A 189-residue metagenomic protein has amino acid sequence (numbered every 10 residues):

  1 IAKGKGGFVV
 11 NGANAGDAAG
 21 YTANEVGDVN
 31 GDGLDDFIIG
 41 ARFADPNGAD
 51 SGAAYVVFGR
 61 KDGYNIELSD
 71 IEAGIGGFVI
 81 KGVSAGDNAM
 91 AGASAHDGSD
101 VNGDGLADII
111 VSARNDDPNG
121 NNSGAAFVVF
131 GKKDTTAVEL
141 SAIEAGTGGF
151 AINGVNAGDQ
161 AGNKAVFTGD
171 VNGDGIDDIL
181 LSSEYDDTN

Functional and structural regions predicted by a protein language model:
I1-N189: Conserved beta-strand/short-helix segments that make up beta-rich extracellular adhesion/recognition modules
